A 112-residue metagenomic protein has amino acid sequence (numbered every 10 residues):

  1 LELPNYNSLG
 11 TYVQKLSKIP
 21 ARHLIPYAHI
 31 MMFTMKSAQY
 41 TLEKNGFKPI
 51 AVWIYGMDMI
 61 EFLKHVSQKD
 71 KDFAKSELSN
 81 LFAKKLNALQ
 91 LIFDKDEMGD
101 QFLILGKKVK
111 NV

Functional and structural regions predicted by a protein language model:
L1-K15, Y27-F47, Q101-K110: Conserved SAM-binding loop
K15-A21: Juxtamembrane/transmembrane-helix boundary motifs at the membrane-water interface
K18, A51-V112: A C-terminal cap/extension of S-adenosyl-L-methionine-dependent methyltransferases that defines the acceptor-substrate
R22-P26: Glycine-rich FAD cofactor-binding loop and adjacent beta-loop-alpha segment at the N-terminus of flavoprotein
